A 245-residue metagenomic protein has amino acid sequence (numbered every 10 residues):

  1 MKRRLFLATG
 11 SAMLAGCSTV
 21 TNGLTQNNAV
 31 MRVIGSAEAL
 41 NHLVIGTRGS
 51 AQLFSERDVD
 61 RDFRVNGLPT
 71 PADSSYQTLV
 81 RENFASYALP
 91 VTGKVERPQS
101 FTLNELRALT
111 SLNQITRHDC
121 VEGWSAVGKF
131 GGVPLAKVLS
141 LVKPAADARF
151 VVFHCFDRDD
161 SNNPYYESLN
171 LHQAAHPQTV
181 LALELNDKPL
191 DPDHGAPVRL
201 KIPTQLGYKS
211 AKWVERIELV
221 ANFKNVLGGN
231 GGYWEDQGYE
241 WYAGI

Functional and structural regions predicted by a protein language model:
R4-G23: N-terminal export signals
T21-I245: Structured, non-membrane catalytic/scaffold regions adjacent to prosthetic-group chemistry
